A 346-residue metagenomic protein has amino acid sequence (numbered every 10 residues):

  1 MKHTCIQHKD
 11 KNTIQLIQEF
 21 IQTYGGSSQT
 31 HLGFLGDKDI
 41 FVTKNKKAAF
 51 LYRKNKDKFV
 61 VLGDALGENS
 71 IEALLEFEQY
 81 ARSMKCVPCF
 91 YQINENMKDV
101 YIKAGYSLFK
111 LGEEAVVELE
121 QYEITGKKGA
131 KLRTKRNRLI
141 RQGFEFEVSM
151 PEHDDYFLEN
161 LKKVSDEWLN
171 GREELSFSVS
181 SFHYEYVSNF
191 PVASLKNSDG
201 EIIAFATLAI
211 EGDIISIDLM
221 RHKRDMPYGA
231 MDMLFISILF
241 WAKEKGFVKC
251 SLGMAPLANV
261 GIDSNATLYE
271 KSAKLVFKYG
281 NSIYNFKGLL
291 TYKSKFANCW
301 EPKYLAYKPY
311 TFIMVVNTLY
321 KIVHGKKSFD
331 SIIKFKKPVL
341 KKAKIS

Functional and structural regions predicted by a protein language model:
H3-V61, C86, Y91-L108, E120-T134 (+4 more regions): A conserved beta-strand-loop-helix scaffold within acyl/acetyltransferase catalytic domains
F59-N69: Glycine-rich phosphate-binding "P-loop"
E113-E114: A cross-kingdom signal targeting lumenal/periplasmic-facing segments of multi-pass membrane and secretory-pathway
V117: Short, conserved phosphate-binding/catalytic loop or strand-edge motifs used in phosphoryl-/nucleotidyl-transfer
K274-Y284: A short acidic, glycine-rich active-site loop that binds or catalyzes chemistry on phosphate/adenosine moieties
